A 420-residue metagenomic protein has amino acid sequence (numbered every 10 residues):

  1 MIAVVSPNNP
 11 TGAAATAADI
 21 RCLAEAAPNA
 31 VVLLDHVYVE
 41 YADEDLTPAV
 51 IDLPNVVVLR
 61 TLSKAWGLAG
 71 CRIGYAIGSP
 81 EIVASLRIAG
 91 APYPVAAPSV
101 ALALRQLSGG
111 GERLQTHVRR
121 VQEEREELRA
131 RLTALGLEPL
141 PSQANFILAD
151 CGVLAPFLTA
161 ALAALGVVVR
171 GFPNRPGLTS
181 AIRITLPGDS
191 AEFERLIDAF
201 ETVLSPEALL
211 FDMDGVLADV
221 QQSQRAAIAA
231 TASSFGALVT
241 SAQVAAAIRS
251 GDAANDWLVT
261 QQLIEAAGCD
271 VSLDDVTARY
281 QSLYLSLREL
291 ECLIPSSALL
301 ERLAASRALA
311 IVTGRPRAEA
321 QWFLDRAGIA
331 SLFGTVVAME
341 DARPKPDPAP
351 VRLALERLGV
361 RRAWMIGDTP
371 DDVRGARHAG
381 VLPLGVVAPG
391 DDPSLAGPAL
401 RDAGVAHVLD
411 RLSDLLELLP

Functional and structural regions predicted by a protein language model:
P10-L68: Active-site pre-lysine segment of PLP-dependent enzymes
N55-T133, L137-P139: PLP-dependent aminotransferase class I/II
G78, L148-L154, L165-L204: Conserved PLP-binding active-site segment of the aspartate aminotransferase-like
Q122, T133-L165, I182, L186: Conserved PLP-binding catalytic core of the aspartate aminotransferase-like
E207-M213, L217-S296: N-terminal helical cap/lid subdomain that shapes the substrate entry/recognition surface in HAD-like hydrolases
L285-I311, R317-Q321, P348: Short, acidic loop-to-helix structural element flanking the phosphoryl-transfer center in phosphate-processing enzymes
K345-V373: Conserved Lys-Pro-Asp/Glu-containing loop-to-beta segment of HAD-superfamily phosphomonoesterases, centered on
M365-H407: Acidic, Mg2+-coordinating phosphoryl-transfer loop and its flanking beta/alpha structural elements, shared across
